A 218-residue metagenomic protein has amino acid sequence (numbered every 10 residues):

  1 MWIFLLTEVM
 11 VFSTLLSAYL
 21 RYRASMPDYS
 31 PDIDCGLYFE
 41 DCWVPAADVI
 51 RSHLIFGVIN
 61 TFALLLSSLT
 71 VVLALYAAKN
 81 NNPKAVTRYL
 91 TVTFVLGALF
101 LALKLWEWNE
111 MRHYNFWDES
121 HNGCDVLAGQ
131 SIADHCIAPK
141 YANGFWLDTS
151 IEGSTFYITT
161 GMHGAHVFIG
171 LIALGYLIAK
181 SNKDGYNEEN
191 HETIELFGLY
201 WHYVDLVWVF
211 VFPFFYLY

Functional and structural regions predicted by a protein language model:
M1-Y218: ...captures the hydrophobic TM-helix bundle architecture rather than a specific catalytic motif, and can also fire on
